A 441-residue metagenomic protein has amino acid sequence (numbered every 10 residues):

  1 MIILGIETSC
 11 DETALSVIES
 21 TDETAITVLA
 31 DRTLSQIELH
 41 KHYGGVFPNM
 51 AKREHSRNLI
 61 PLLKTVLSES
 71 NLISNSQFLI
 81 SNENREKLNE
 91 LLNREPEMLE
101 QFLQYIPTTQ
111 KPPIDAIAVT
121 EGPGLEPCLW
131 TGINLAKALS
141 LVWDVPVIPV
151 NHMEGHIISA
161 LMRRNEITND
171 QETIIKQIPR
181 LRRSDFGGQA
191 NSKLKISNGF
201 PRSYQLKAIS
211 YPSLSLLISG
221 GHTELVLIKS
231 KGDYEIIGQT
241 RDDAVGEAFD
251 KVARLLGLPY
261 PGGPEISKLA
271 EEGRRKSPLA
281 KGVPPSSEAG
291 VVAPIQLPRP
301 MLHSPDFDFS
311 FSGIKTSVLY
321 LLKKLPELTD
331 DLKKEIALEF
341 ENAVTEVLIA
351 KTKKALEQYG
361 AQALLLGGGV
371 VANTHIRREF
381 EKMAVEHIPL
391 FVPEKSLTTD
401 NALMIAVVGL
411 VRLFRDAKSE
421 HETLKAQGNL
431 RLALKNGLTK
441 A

Functional and structural regions predicted by a protein language model:
M1-S74, L79-D170, G199, Y204-K276 (+1 more regions): Acidic, glycine-enriched active-site microenvironments
Q77, Q171, S184, K193-I196: N-terminal amphipathic/hydrophobic targeting modules at extreme N-termini, encompassing cleavable Sec/SRP-type signal
E172, R182-R183, G187-Q189, A280-G282 (+1 more regions): Glycine-biased, low-complexity coil/linker segments
P179-R182, P201: N-terminal basic, low-structured, amphipathic or hydrophobic segments
